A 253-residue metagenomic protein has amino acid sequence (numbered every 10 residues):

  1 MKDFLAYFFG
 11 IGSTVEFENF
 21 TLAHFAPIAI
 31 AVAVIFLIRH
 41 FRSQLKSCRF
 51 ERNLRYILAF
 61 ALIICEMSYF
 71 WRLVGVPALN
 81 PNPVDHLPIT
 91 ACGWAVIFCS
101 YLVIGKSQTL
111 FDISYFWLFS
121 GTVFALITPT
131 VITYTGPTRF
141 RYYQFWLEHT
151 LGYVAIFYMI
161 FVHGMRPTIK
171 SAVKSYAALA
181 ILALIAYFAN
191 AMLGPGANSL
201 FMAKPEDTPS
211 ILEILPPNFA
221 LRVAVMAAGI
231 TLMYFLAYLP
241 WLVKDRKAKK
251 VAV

Functional and structural regions predicted by a protein language model:
M1-F50: N-terminal topogenic module of multi-pass integral membrane proteins
G12-A29, K174-A177, I181, L193-Y234: Membrane-interface transmembrane-helix boundary segments in multi-pass integral membrane proteins
A33-H40, F98-C99, L151-K170: Alpha-helical transmembrane segments in multipass membrane proteins, preferentially the mid-helix core
F41-R55, I104-D112, V162-V173: Membrane-interface helix-boundary motifs at transmembrane edges
R42, Y69-A78, I127-G136: Juxtamembrane "helix-exit" motif on the non-cytosolic side of transmembrane helices
L62-W71, L118-T130, L179-F188: Aromatic-anchored segments of alpha-helical transmembrane domains
A78-A91, T135-L147: Non-cytosolic membrane-interface motifs at loop->transmembrane helix junctions
L102-I160: Membrane-proximal helix-loop-helix units in multi-pass membrane proteins
